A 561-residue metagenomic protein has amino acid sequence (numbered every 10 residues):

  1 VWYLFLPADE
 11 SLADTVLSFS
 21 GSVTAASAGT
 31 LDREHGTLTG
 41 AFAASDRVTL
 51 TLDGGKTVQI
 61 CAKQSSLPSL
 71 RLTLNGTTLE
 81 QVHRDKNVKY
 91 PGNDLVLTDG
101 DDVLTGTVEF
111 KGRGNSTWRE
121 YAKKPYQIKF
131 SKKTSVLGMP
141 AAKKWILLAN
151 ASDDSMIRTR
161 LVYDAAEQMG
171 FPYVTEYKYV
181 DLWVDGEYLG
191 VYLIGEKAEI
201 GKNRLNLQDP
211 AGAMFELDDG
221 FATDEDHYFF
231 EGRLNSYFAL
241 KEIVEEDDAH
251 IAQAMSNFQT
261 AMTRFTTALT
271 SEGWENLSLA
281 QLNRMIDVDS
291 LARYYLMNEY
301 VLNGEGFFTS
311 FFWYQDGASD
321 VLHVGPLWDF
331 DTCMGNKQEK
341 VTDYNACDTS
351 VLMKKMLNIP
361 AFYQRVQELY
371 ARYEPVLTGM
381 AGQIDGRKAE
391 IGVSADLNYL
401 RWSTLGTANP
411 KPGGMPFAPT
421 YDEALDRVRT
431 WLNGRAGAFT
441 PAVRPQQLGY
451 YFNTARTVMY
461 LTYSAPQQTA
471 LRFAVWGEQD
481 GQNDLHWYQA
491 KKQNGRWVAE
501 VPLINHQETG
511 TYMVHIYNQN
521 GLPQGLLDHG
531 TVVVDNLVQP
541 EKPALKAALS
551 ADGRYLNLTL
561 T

Functional and structural regions predicted by a protein language model:
V1-A44, T51-K63: Predominantly extracytoplasmic/ectodomain segments of secreted and cell-surface proteins
L31-E34, H486, K492-P502, E508: Aromatic sugar-binding surface patches on proteins that engage polysaccharides or sugar-phosphate polymers
L38-D46, L503-G510: Surface-exposed, short loops/turns at beta-strand junctions within beta-sandwich domains
T51, A474, M513-Y517: Extracellular recognition modules
T117, K241-F308, F312-Q446: Middle-to-C-terminal accessory/interaction subdomains
K129-S135, A149, F171-T175, E187-L296 (+1 more regions): Internal "kinase-insert"/substrate-recognition segments embedded within catalytic cores of ATP-dependent enzymes
Y463, L556-L560: Conserved aromatic anchor
Q519-P523: Short, solvent-exposed loop/turn segments at the edges of extracellular beta-sandwich modules
